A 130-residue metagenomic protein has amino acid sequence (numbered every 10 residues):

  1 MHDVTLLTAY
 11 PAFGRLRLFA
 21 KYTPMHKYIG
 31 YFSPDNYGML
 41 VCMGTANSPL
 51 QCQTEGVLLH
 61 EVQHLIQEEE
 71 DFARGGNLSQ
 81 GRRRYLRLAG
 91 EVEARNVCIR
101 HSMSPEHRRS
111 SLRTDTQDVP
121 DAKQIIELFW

Functional and structural regions predicted by a protein language model:
M1-G14: Zn2+-dependent metallopeptidase catalytic core
P11, L16, D121-I125: Membrane-active amphipathic alpha-helices
R15-E55, V62-E69: Active-site scaffold of zinc-dependent metalloenzymes
C52, G56, E68-E91: Post-HEXXH active-site segment of zinc metalloproteases
L59, Q63, R95-C98: Non-transmembrane alpha-helical segments in soluble domains of secreted/periplasmic/extracellular proteins
L65, E69, A73, R100-S104: Active-site catalytic microenvironments for nucleophilic, acid-base chemistry
L78, R83-L86, G90-V92, N96-W130: Pan-zinc metallopeptidase signature
